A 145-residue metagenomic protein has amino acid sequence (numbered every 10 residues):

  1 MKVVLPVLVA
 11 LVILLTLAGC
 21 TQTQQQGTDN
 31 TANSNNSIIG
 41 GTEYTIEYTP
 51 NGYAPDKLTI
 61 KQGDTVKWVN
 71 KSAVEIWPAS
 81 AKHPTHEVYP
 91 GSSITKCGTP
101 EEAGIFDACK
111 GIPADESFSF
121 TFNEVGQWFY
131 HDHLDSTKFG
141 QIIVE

Functional and structural regions predicted by a protein language model:
M1-D29: Secretory targeting signatures
C20-E145: Extracytoplasmic copper-binding redox domains, predominantly the cupredoxin/blue-copper superfamily
